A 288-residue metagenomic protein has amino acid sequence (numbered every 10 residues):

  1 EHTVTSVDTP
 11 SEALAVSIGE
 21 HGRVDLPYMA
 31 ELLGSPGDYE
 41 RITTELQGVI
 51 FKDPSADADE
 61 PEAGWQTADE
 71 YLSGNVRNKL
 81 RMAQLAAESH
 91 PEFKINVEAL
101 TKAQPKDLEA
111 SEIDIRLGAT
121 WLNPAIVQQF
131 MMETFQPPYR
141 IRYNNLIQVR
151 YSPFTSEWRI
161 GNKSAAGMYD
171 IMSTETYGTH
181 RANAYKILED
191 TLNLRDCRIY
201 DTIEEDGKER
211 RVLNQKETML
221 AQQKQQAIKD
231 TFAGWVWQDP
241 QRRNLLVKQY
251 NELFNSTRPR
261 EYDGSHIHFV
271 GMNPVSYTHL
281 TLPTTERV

Functional and structural regions predicted by a protein language model:
E1-Q249, F254: Charged, low-complexity intrinsically disordered regions
Q238-Y277: Pre-P-loop entry segment of helicase/translocase ATPase cores
T278-T284: Conserved small/polar residues in nucleotide/adenosyl-binding loops
